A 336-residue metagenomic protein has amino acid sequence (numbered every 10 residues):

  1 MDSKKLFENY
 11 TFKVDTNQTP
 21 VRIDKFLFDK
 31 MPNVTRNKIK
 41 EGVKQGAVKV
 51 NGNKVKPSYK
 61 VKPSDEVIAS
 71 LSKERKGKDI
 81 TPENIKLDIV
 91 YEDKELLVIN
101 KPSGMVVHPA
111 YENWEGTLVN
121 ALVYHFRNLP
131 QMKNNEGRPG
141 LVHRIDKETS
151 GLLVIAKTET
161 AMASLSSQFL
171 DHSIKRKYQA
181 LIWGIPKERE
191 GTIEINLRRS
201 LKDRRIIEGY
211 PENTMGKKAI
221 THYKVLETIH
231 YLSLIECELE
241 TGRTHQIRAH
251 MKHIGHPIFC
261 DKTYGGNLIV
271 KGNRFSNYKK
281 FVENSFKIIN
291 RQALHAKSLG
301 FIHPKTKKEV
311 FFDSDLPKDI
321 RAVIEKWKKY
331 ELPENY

Functional and structural regions predicted by a protein language model:
M1-K202, L316-K328, N335: RNA pseudouridine synthases
S3, T16-T19, M132, N213-T214 (+1 more regions): Short, glycine- and charge-enriched coil/turn segments that flank and shape catalytic ligand pockets
T11, K60, E92, Q179 (+5 more regions): Compositionally biased, intrinsically disordered low-complexity regions enriched in proline and serine
S70-S72, D203-I206, K218, Y278-N284: Short Pro/Gly-enriched beta-strand edge/turn motifs at strand-loop
I99, A249, C260: Active-site flanking residues adjacent to catalytic metal/cofactor-binding acidic residues
N135-S167, K175, Q179, R198-H256 (+1 more regions): The conserved catalytic core of RNA pseudouridine synthases
L153, P186, I193, P211 (+3 more regions): Compositionally biased, intrinsically disordered low-complexity regions
I258-F301: RNA substrate-recognition surfaces in RNA-acting enzymes
